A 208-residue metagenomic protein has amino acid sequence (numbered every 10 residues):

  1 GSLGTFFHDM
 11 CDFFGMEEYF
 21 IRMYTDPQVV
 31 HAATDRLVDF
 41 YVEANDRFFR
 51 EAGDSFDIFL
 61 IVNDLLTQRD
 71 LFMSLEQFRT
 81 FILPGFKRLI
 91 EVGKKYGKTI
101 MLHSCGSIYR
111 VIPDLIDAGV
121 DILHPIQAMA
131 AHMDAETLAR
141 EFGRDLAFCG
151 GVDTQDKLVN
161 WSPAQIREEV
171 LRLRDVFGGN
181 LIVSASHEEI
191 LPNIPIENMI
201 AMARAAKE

Functional and structural regions predicted by a protein language model:
G1-E208: Active-site loop segments of alpha/beta catalytic cores
